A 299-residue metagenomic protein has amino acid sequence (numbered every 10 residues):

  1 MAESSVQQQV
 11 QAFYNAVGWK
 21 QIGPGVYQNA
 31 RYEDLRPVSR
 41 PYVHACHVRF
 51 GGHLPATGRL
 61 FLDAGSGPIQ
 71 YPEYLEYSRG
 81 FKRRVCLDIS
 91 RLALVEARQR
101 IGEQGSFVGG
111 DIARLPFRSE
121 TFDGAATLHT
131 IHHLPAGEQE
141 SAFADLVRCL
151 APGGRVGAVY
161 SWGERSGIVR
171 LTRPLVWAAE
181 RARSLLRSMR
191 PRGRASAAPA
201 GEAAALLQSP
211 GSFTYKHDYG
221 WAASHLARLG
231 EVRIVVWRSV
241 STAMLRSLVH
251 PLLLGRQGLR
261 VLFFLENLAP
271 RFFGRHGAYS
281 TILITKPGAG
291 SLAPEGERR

Functional and structural regions predicted by a protein language model:
M1-P55, Q70-Y74: Conserved class I S-adenosyl-L-methionine
L54-P55, S78, I101, L150: A generic alpha-to-beta junction signature in SAM-dependent methyltransferases
L62, G67-R114: Class I SAM-dependent methyltransferase SAM/SAH-binding core
A126: A conserved beta-strand element that flanks and buttresses the S-adenosyl-L-methionine
H129-H133: Short catalytic micro-motifs in class I SAM-dependent methyltransferases
E140-P152: A short glycine-rich, Lys/Arg-flanked "PGG" loop and its adjoining helix->strand segment in the class I
G157-R190: Conserved class I S-adenosyl-L-methionine
G201-L207, Y219-G220, S224, I234-R299: A C-terminal cap/extension of S-adenosyl-L-methionine-dependent methyltransferases that defines the acceptor-substrate
